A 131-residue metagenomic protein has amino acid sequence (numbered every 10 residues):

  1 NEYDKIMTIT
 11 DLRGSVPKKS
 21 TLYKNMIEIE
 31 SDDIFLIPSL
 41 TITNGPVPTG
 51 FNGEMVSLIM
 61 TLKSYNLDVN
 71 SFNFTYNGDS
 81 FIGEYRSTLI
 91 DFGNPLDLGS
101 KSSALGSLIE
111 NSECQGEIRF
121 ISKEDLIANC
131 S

Functional and structural regions predicted by a protein language model:
N1-S131: Charged, solvent-exposed interaction patches on well-folded alpha/beta domains that mediate macromolecular contacts
